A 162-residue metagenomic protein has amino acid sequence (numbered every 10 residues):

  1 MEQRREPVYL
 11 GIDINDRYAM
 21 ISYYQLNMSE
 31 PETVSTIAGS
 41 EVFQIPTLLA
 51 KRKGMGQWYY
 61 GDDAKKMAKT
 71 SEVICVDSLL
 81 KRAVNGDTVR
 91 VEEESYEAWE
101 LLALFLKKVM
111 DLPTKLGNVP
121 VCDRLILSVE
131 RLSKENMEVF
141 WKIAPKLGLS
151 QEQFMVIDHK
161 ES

Functional and structural regions predicted by a protein language model:
M1-Q3, K115-P120: Surface-exposed acidic, glycine-flexible loop patches that form ligand/cofactor-binding and adhesion interfaces
M1-T88, Q153-S162: Early-domain small/polar-rich strand-loop-helix modules and first-structured segments of the mature chain
D16-Y18, V129-M137: Gly/Ser/Thr-rich loops at beta-strand to alpha-helix junctions that form or flank small-molecule/cofactor-binding
D63-A64, V84-Y96, C122-L125: Short hinge/gating elements
C75, S95-L106, N136: Phosphate/oxyanion-binding active-site loops and adjacent basic polyanion-contact surfaces
L101-G117, S162: Phosphate/ATP-binding catalytic cores across multiple sugar-kinase/actin-like superfamilies, primarily ASKHA
N118-R131: Short glycine-rich phosphate-binding loop at a beta-alpha junction
K134-L149, F154: Short, low-complexity, polybasic intrinsically disordered segments
